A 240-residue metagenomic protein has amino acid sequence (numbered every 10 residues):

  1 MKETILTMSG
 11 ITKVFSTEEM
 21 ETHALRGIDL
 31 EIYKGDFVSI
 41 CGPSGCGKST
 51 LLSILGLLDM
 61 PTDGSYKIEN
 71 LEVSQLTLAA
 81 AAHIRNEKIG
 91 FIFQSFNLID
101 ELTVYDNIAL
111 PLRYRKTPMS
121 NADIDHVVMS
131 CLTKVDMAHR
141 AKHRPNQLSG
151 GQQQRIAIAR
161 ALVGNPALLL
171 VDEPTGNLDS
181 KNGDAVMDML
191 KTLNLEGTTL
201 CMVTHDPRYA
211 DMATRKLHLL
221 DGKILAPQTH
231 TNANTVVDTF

Functional and structural regions predicted by a protein language model:
M1-V14, Q228-F240: ABC-family P-loop ATPase nucleotide-binding domain
E3-L219: ABC family nucleotide-binding domain
K216-T229: H-loop (His-switch) and adjacent beta-strand-loop-beta switch element of ABC-type ATPase nucleotide-binding domains
